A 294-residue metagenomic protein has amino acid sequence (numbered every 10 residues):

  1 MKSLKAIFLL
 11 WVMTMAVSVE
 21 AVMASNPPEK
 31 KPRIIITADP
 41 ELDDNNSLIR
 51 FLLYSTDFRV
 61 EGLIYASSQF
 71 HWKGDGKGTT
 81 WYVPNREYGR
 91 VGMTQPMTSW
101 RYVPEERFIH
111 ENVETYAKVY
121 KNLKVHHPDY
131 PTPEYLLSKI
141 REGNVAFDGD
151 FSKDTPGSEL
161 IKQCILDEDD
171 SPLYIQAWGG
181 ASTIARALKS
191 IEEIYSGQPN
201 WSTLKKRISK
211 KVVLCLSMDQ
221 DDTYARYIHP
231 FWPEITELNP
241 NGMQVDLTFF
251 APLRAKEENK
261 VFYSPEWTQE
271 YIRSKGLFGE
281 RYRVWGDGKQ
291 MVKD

Functional and structural regions predicted by a protein language model:
M1-A6: Positively charged n-region of N-terminal signal peptides that target proteins for export
I7-S18: Bacterial N-terminal signal peptides
V22-D294: N-terminal acidic, glycine/proline-rich low-complexity segments
